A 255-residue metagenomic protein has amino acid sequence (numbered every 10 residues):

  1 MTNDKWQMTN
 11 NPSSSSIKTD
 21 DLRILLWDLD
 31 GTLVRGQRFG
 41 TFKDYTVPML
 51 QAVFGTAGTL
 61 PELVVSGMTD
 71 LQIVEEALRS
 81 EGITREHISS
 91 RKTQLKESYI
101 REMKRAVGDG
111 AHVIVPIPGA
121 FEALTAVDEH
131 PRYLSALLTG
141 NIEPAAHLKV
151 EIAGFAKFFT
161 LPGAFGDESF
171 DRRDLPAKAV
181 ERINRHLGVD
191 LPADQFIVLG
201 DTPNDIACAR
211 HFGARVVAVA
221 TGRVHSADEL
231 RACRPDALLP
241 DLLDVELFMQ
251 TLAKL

Functional and structural regions predicted by a protein language model:
T2-W27, R79-H87, Q250-T251, L255: Non-catalytic pre-domain segments flanking phosphatase-related domains
S13-S66, Q72-E75, R79-S80: Active-site neighborhood of HAD-like aspartate-dependent phosphohydrolases
D21, L26, R105-L137: Short, acidic loop-to-helix structural element flanking the phosphoryl-transfer center in phosphate-processing enzymes
S66, S89-T93, K157-D171: A short, structured active-site edge motif that brings together acidic residues
A120-A153, G163-F170: Substrate-recognition element of Asp-dependent hydrolases with the DxDx(T/V) motif
A164, D236-L242: Short acidic-hydrophobic, aromatic-tinged amphipathic segments that line or gate anion-handling sites
L175-I206: Conserved Lys-Pro-Asp/Glu-containing loop-to-beta segment of HAD-superfamily phosphomonoesterases, centered on
V198-A237: Acidic, Mg2+-coordinating phosphoryl-transfer loop and its flanking beta/alpha structural elements, shared across
